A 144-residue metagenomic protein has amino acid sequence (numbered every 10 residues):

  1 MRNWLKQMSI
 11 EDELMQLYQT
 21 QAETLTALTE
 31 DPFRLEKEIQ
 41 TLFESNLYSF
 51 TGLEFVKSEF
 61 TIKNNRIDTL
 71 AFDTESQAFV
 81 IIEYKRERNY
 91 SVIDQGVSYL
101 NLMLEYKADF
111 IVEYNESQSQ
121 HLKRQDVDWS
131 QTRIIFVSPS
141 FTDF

Functional and structural regions predicted by a protein language model:
M1-F144: Charged, terminal alpha-helix-loop-beta segments that serve as non-catalytic nucleic-acid engagement and/or assembly
